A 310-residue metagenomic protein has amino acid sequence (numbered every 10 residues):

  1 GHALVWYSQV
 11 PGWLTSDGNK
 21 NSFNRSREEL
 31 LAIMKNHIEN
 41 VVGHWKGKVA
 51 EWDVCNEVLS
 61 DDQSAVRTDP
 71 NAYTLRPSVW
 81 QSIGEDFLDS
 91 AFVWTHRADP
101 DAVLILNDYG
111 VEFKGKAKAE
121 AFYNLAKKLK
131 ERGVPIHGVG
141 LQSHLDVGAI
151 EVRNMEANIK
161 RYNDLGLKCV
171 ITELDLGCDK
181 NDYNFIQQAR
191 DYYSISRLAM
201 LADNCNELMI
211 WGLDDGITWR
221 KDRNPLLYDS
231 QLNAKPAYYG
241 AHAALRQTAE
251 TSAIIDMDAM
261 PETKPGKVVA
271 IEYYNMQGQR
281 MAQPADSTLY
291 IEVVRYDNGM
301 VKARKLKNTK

Functional and structural regions predicted by a protein language model:
G1-A3, A50-V54, L104-L106, H137-L141 (+2 more regions): Hydrophobic faces of well-ordered beta-strands that scaffold small-molecule active sites in alpha/beta enzyme cores
G1-V111, L165, C178: Substrate-binding cleft and catalytic face of glycoside hydrolase catalytic domains, especially the flexible beta-alpha
Y7-V10, V103-F113, L141-V147, R161-Y192 (+1 more regions): Active-site clefts of carbohydrate-active enzymes
V41-K48, S90-L104, L129-I136, L165-G166 (+2 more regions): A structural motif corresponding to the C-terminal end of an alpha-helix and its immediate exit/capping segment
Q63-R67, A91-F92, K114-K130, E151-I159: Distinct, well-ordered alpha-helical segments
R190-I210, D215-E250: Aromatic- and carboxylate-lined catalytic core of secreted/periplasmic carbohydrate-active enzymes
A249-R280: Residue-level detector of functionally pivotal "anchor" positions at catalytic/ligand-binding pockets or at interdomain
I291-K310: C-terminal tail/sorting-segment detector
